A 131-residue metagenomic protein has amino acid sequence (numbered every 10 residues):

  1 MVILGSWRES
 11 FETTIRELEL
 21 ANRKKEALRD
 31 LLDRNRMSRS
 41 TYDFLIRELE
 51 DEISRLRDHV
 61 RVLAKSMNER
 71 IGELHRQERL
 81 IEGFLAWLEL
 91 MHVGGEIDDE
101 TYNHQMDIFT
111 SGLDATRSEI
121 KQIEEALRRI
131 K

Functional and structural regions predicted by a protein language model:
M1-K131: Acidic, Ser/Pro/Thr-rich low-complexity regulatory regions and the short amphipathic helical interaction modules they
